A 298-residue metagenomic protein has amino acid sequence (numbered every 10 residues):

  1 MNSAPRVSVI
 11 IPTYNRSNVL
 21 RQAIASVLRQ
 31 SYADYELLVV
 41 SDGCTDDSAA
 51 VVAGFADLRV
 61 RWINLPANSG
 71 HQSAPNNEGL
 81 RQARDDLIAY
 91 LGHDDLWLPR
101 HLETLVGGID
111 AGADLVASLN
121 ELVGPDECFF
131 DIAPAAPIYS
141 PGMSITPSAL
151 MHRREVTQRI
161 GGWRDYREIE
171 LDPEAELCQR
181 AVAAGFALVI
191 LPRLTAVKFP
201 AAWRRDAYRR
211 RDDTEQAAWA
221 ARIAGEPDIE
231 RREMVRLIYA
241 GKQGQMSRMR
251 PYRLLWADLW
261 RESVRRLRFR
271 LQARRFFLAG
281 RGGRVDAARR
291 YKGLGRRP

Functional and structural regions predicted by a protein language model:
I24-A25, A49, D85, L98-D110: Short alpha-helix within the catalytic core of nucleotide-sugar-dependent glycosyltransferases
A25-D34: Short, acidic, metal-binding catalytic loop of nucleotide-sugar glycosyltransferases
A33, S41-A50, A67-S69, G92 (+1 more regions): A conserved acidic beta->alpha catalytic loop
L65-A83: Glycine-rich, basic loop-to-helix element that forms the pyrophosphate-binding segment of sugar-nucleotide handling
I88: Short aromatic/hydrophobic "clamp" motif used to bind/position activated sugar donors
R100-F130: Conserved donor NDP-sugar-binding/catalytic core segment of glycosyltransferases
L119, G124-P147: Short, flexible, basic/aromatic active-site loop/helix in glycosyltransferases
A136-A217: Conserved nucleotide-sugar donor-binding catalytic segment
